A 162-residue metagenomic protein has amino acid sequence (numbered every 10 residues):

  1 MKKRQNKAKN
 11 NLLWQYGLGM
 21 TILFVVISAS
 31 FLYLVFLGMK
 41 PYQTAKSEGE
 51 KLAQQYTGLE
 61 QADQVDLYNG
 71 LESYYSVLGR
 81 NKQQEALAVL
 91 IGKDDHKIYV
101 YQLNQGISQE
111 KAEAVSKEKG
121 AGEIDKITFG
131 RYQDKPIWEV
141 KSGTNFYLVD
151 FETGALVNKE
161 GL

Functional and structural regions predicted by a protein language model:
M1-N10: N-terminal Lys/Arg-rich, disordered targeting/topogenic segments
Q15-Y33: Hydrophobic membrane-insertion alpha-helices, especially the h-region of bacterial N-terminal signal peptides
A29, Y33, G92-Y99: Acidic/histidine-rich, surface-exposed loop or edge segments in extracytoplasmic proteins
L32-V65, V100-Y132: Short, non-transmembrane alpha-helical segments in secretory-pathway proteins
A53, G70-H96, E110-L162: Conserved histidines in hydrophobic membrane contexts and catalytic metal-binding motifs
